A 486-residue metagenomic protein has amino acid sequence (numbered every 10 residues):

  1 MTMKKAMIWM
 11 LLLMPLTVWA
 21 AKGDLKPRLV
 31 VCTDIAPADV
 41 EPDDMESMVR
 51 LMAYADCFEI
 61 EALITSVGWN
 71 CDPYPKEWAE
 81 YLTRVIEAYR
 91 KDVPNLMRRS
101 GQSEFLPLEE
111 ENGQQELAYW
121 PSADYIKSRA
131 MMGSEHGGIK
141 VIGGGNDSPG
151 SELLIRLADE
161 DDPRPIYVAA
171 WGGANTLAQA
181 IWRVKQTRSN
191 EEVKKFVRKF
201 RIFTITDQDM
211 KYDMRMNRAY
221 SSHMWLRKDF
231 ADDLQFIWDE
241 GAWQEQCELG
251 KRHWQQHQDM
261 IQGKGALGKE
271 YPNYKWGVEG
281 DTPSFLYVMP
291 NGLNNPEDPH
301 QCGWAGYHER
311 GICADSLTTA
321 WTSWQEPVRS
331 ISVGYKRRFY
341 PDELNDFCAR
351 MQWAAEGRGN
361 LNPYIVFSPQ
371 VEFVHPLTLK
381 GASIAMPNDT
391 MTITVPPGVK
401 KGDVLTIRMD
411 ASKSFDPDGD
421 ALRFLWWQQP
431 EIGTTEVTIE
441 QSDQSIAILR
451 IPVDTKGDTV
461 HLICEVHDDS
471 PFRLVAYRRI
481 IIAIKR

Functional and structural regions predicted by a protein language model:
M1-K22: Bacterial Sec-dependent N-terminal signal peptides
A21-R408, K413-E436, I448, D454-G457: N-terminal acidic, glycine/proline-rich low-complexity segments
I439-Q444: Short beta-strand segments within Ig-like beta-sandwich modules, predominantly Fibronectin type-III
H467-R473: Short, solvent-exposed loop/turn segments at the edges of extracellular beta-sandwich modules
R473-I480: Extracellular and select intracellular beta-sandwich modules with Ser/Thr-enriched, small-residue motifs on
I481-K485: Short beta-strand edge segments in extracellular beta-sheet folds
